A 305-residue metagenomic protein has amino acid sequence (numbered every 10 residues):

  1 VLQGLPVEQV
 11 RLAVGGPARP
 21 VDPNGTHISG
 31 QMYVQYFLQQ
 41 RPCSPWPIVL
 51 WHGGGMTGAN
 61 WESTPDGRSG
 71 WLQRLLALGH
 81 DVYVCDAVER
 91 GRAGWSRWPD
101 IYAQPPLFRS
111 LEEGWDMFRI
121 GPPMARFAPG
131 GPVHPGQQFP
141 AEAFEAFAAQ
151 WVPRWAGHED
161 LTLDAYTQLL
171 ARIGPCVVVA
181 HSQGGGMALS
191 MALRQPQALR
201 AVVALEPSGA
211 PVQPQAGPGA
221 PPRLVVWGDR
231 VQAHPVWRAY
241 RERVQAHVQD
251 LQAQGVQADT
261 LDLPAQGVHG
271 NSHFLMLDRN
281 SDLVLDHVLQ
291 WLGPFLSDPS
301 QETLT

Functional and structural regions predicted by a protein language model:
V1-C43: N-terminal cap/lid segment of alpha/beta-hydrolase-fold proteins
S44-G53: Short beta-strand element of the alpha/beta-hydrolase
R68-G94: Conserved alpha/beta-hydrolase
A156-V177: Conserved acidic catalytic loop of the alpha/beta-hydrolase fold
V179-A188, A192: Gly/Ala-rich beta-loop-alpha elbow adjacent to hydrolase catalytic centers
Q197-P211: A conserved short beta-strand
V225-W227: Short beta-strand/loop motif that positions the catalytic acidic residue of the alpha/beta-hydrolase fold
V268-G270, F274-T305: Catalytic active-site module of serine/aspartate enzymes centered on a nucleophile-bearing elbow/loop
